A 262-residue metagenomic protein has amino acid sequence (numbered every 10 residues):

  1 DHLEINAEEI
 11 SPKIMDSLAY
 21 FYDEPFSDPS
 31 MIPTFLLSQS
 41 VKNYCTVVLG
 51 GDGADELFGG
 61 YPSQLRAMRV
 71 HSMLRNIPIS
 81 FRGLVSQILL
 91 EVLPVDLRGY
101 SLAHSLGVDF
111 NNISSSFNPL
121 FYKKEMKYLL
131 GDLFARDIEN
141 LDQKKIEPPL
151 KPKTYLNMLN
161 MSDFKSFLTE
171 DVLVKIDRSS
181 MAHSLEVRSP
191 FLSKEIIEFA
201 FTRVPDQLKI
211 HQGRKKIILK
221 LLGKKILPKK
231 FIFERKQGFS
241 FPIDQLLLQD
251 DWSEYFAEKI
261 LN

Functional and structural regions predicted by a protein language model:
D1-F21, R136-D142: A conserved beta-strand->alpha-helix junction
A7-E8, A54, K216: Short beta->alpha junction loops/turns
E8, S30-M31: A conditional alpha-helix N-cap/helix-loop micro-motif detector
S11, L36-D96, F167, I176-I196: Active-site adenylate/phosphate-handling loop in enzymes that bind or generate adenylated species
D16, F35, Q39, E198 (+1 more regions): Active-site phosphate/pyrophosphate- and oxyanion-stabilizing loops and adjacent acidic/basic residues in soluble
S17-F21, K42, Q64-R66, L246-L248: Short low-complexity, flexible loop/linker segments enriched in glycine and/or proline with clustered acidic
E24-S27, S72-N76, D206-I210: Short, polar/flexible loop-turn hinges at active-site or ligand-entry regions and domain interfaces
S30, V47-L49, L97-N262: Adenosyl-5′-phosphate
